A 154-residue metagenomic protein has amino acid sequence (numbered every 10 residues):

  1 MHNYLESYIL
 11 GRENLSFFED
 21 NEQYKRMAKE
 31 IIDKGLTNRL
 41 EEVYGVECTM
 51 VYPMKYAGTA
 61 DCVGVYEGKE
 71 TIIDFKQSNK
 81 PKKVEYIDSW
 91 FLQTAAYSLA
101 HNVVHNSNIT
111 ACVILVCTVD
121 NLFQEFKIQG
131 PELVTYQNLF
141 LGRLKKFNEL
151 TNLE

Functional and structural regions predicted by a protein language model:
M1-A57: Metal-dependent nuclease catalytic cores that hydrolyze phosphodiester bonds in DNA/RNA, characterized by
Y44-T151: Mg2+/Mn2+-dependent nuclease catalytic core
